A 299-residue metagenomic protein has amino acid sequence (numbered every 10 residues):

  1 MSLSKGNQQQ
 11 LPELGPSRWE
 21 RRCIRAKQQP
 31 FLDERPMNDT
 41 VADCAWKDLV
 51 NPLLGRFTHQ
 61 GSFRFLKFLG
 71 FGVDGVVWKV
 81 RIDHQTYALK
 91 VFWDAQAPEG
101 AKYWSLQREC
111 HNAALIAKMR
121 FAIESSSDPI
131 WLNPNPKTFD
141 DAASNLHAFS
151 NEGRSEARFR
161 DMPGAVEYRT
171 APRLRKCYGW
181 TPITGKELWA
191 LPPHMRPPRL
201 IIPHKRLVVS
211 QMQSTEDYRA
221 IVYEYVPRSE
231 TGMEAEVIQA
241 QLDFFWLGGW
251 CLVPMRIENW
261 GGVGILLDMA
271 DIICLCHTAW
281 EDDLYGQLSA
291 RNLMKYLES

Functional and structural regions predicted by a protein language model:
M1-F68: Juxta-kinase regulatory segment immediately upstream of eukaryotic protein kinase catalytic domains
G75-V80: ATP phosphate-binding glycine-rich loop
R81-T86: Active-site beta-strand-loop-beta-strand hairpin of nuclease catalytic cores that positions key catalytic residues
K90-W93: Conserved beta3-strand ATP-binding lysine motif
A95-L115: Conserved N-lobe beta3->alphaC-helix segment of eukaryotic protein kinase catalytic domains
A101-Y103, I123-A235: Conserved structural core of kinase catalytic domains
A114-K118, Y178, P182, Q239-W246: Amphipathic alpha-helical interaction motifs in eukaryotic regulatory proteins
V208-S299: C-lobe/activation-segment region of protein kinase-like
